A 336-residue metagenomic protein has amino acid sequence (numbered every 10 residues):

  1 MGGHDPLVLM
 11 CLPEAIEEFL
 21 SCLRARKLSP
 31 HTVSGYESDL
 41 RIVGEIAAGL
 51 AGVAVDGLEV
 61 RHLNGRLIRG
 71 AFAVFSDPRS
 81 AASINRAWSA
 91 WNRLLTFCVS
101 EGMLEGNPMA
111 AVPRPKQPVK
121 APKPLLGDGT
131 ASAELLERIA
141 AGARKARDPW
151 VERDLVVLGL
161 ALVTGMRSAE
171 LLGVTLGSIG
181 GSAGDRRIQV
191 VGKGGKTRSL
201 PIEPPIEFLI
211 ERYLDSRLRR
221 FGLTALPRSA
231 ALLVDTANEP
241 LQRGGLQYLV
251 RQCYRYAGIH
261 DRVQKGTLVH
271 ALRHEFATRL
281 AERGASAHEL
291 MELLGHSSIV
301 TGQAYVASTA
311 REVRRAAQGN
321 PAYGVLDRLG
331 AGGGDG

Functional and structural regions predicted by a protein language model:
M1-G336: Conserved catalytic core of the tyrosine transesterase superfamily
